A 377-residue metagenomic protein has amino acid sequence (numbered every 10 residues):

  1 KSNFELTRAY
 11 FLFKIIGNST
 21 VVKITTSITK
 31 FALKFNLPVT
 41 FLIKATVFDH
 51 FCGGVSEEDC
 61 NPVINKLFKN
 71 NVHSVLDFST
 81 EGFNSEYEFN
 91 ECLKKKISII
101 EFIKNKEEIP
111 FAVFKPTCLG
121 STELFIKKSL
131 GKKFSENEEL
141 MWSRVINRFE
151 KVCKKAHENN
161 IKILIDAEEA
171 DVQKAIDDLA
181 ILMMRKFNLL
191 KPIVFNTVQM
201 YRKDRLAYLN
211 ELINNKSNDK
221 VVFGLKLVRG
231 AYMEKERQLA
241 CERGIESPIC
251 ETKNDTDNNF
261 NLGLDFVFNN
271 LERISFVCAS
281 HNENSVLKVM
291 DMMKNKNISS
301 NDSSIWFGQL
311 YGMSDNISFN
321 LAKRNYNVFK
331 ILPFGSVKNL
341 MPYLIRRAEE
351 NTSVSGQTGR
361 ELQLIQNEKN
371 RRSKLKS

Functional and structural regions predicted by a protein language model:
K1-S377: Positively charged, amphipathic and often flexible ligand-engagement surfaces
